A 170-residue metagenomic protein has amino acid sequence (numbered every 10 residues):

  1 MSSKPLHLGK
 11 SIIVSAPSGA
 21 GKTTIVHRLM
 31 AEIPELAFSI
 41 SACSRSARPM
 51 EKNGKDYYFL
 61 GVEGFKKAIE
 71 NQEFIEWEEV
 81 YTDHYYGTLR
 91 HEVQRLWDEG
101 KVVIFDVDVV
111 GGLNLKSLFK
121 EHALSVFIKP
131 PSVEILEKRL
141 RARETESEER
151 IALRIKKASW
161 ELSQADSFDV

Functional and structural regions predicted by a protein language model:
M1-I12: Extreme N-terminal, non-catalytic leader segments that precede Walker-type/kinase nucleotide-binding cores
P5, M50-E51, Q94-D98, S117-E121 (+1 more regions): Conserved catalytic network of the ASCE P-loop NTPase/AAA+ motor domain
I12, S39, Y58, L124-V126 (+1 more regions): Hydrophobic/aromatic beta-strand patches that form the interior of the parallel beta-sheet core in alpha/beta enzyme
A16, G21: Conserved glycine(s) of the Walker
T24-E73: N-terminal phosphate/diphosphate-binding loop that engages ATP/GTP or pyrophosphate donors across diverse enzyme folds
G64-E73, G87-E144: ATP-dependent NMP and nucleoside kinases share a basic, alpha-helical "lid"
I75-Y81, A142-E149: Flexible beta-alpha connector loops of hexameric P-loop NTPases
T145-V170: Small-molecule kinase domains that catalyze NTP-dependent phosphoryl transfer to phosphate-bearing small molecules
